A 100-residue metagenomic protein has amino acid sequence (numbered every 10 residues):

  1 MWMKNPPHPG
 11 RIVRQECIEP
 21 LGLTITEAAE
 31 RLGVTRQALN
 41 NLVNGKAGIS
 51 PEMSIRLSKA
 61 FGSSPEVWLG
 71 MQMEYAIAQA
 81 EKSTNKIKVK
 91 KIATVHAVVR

Functional and structural regions predicted by a protein language model:
M1-L23, G70: A short, Lys/Arg-rich alpha-helix, primarily the initiator
P9, S64-P65: Hydrophobic side chains within well-formed alpha-helices
G22-N41: Short alpha-helical DNA-recognition segment
T35, K46, F61, Q72-Y75: The DNA-recognition helices of helix-turn-helix-type DNA-binding domains
N41, I55, G70: DNA-binding alpha-helical recognition surfaces that contact promoter or target DNA
K46-K59: Short, basic-rich loop-to-helix N-cap that marks the start of a DNA-contacting helix
L69-R100: Short, charged recognition helix plus adjacent turn of helix-turn-helix-like nucleic-acid-binding domains
